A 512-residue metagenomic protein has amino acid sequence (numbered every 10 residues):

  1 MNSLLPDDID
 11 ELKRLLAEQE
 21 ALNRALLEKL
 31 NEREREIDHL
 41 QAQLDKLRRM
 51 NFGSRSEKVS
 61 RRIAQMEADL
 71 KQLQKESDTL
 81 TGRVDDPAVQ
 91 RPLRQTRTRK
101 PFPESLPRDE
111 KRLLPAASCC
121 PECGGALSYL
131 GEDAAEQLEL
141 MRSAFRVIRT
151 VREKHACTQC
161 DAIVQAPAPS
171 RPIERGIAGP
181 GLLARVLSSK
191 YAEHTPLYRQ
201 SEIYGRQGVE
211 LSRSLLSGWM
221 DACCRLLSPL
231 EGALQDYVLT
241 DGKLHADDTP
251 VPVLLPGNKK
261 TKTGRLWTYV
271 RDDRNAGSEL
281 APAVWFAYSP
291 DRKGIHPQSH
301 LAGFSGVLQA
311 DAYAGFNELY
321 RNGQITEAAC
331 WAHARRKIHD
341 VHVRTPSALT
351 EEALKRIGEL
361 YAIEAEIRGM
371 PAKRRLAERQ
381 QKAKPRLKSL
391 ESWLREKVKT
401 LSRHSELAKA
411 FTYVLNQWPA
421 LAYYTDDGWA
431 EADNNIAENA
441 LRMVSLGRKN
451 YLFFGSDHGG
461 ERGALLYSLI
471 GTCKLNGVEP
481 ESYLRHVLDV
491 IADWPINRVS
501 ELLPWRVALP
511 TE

Functional and structural regions predicted by a protein language model:
M1-I177, H245-A246, P252, A276-L280 (+1 more regions): Short, flexible loop/hinge motifs at secondary-structure junctions
N2, A21-R24, Q72, K111 (+2 more regions): Catalytic center-proximal scaffold of phosphoryl-transfer enzymes
